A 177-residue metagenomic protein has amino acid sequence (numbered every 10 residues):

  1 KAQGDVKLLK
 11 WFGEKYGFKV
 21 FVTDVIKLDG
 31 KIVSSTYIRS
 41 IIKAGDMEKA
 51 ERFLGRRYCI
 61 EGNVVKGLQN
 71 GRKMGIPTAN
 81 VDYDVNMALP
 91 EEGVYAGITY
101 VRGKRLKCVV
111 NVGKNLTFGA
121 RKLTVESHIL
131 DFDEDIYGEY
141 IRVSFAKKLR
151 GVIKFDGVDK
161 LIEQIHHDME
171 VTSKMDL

Functional and structural regions predicted by a protein language model:
A2-L9: Charged helix-capping and loop-helix junction motifs
K7, T36, E48, D156-D159 (+1 more regions): Generic alpha-helical secondary structure signal
K10, E51, M169-S173: Structural signal for well-ordered, non-membrane alpha-helices
W11-V109: Glycine-rich, Lys/Arg-enriched anion-binding loops that position phosphate/diphosphate groups for phosphoryl
K66-L177: Phosphate/ribose-recognition catalytic cores of enzymes acting on nucleotide-derived substrates
